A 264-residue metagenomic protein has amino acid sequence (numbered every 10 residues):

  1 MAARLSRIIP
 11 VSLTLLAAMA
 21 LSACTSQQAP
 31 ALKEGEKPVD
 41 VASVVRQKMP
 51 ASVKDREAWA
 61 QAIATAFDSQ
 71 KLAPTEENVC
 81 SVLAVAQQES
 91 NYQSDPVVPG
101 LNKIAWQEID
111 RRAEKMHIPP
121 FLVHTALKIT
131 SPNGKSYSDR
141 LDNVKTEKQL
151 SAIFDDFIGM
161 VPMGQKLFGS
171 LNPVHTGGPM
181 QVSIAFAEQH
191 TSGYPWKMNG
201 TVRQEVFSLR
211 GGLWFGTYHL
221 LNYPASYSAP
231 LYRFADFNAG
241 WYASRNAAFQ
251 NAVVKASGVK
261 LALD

Functional and structural regions predicted by a protein language model:
A2-R7, M19-D264: Cell-wall glycan-active module
R7-T14: Sec-dependent signal peptide recognition, specifically the positively charged N-region followed immediately by
